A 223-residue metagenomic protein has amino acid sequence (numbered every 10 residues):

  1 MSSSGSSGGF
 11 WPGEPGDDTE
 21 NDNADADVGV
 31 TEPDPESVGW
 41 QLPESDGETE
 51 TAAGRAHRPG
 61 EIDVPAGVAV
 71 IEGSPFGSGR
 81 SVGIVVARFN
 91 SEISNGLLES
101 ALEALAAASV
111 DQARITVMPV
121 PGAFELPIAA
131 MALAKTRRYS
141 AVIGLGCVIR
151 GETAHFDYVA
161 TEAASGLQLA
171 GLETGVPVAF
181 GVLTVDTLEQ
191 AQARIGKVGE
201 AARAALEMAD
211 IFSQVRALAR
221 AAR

Functional and structural regions predicted by a protein language model:
S2-G13, D18-D22, D27-E50, G54-I62 (+2 more regions): C-terminal binding/interaction regions
V70-V120: Glycine-rich phosphate/diphosphate-binding loop of Rossmann-like nucleotide-binding domains
S74-S78, G83, K135-T136, A170-T174 (+1 more regions): Solvent-exposed alpha-helices and their adjacent loops that cap or buttress functional pockets in soluble metabolic
G77, E92, G96, S100 (+4 more regions): Conserved active-site and cofactor/substrate-binding residues in soluble primary-metabolism enzymes
G83, T116, S140-V142, V176-V182: Structural motif
R88-F89, V120, G146-V148, V182-T187: Short, ordered loop/turn segments at secondary-structure junctions
A106, R114-A134, A193: Amphipathic alpha-helical hairpins
E125-G166, R223: Glycine-rich phosphate-binding loop
